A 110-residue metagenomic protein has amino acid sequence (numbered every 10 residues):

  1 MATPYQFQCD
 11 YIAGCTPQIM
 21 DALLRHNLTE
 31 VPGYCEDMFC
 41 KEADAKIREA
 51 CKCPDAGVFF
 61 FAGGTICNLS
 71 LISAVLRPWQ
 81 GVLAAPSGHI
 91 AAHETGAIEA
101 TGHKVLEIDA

Functional and structural regions predicted by a protein language model:
M1-A22: N-terminal amphipathic/basic leader segments beginning at the initiator methionine
A2-P4, D55, W79: A general structural motif
Q8-C15, Y34-C35, V105-A110: Short, exposed beta-strand "edge-strand" segments with a Pro/Gly-rich flavor and a Y/T-containing core
D10, H26-E30, A50, A74 (+2 more regions): Change "in soluble alpha/beta enzymes" to "in soluble alpha/beta proteins
T16-G64, P86-A92, A97: Conserved N-terminal alpha-helix of the aminotransferase class I/II PLP-enzyme fold
C35, D55-L76, E107-A110: Conserved core of the PLP fold type I
V75-A110: PLP-dependent aminotransferase-like
